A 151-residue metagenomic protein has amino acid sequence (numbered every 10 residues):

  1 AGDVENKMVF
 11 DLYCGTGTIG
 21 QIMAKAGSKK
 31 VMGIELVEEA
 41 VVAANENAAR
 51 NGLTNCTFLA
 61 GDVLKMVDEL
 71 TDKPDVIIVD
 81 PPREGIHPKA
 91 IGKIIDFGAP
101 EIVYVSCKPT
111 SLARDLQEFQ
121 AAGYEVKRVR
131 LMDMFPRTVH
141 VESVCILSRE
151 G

Functional and structural regions predicted by a protein language model:
A1-G151: Rossmann-like S-adenosyl-L-methionine
